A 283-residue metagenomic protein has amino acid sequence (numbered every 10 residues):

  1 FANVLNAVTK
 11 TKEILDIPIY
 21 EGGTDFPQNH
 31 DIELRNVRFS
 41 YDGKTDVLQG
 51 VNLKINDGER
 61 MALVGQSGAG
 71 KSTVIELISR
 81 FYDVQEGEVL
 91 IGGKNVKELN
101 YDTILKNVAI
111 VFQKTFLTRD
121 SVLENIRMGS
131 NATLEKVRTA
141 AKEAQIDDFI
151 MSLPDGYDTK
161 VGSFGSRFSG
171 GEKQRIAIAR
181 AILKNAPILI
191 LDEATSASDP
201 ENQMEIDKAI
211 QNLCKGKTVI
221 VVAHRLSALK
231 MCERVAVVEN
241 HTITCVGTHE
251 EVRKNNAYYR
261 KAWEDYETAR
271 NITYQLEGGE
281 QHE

Functional and structural regions predicted by a protein language model:
F1-I14: Cytosolic ends of transmembrane helices, especially the final helix of ABC transmembrane type-1 domains
I17, F26-E283: ABC-type nucleotide-binding domain
Y20-G22: Active-site phosphate-binding and catalytic loops of NTP-dependent enzymes
